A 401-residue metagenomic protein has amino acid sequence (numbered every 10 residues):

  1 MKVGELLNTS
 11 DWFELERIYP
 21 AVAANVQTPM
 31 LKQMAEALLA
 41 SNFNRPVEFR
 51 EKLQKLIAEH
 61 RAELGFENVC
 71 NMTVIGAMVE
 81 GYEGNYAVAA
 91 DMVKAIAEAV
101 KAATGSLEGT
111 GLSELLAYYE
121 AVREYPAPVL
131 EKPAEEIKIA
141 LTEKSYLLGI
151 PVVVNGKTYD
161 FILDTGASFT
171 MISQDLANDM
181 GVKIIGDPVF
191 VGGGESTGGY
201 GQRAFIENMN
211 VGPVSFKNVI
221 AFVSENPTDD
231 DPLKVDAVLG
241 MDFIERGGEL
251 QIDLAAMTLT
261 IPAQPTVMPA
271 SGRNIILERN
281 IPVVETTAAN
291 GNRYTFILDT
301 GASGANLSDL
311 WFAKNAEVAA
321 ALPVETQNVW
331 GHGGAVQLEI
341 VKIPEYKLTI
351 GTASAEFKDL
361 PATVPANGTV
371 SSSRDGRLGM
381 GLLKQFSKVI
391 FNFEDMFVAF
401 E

Functional and structural regions predicted by a protein language model:
M1-E401: Pepsin/retropepsin-fold aspartyl endopeptidases
